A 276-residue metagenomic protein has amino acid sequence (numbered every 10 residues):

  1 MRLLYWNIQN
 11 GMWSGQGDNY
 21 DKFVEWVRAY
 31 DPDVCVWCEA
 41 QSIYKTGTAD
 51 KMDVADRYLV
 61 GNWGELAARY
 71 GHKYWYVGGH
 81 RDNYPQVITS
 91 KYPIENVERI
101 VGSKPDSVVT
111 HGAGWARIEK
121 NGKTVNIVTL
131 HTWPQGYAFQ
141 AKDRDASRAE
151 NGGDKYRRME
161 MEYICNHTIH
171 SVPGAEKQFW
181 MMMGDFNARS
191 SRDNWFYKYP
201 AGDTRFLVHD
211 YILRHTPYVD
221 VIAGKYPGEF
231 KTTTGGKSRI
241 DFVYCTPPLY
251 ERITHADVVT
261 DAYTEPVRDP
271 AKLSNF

Functional and structural regions predicted by a protein language model:
M1-W13, E98-I100, T124-A141, S147-E150: Active-site-proximal beta-strand elements of phosphoester/diester hydrolases
R2-I8, W26-A55, T89, A116 (+4 more regions): Active-site beta-strand/loop signature of hydrolases that rely on acidic residues for catalysis
G11-W13, S42-T46, R81-P85, Q135-Q140 (+4 more regions): Active-site environment of divalent metal-dependent phosphoester hydrolases
W13-D18, S42-G61, A141-R144, S191-D203: Short, flexible/disordered intra-domain loops and linkers
G15-V27: Short, acidic/polar
C38-Q135: Structured beta-strand-rich core segments of catalytic domains in phosphoester-bond hydrolases
R99-I100, H170-M181, A188-F276: Metal-dependent phosphoester-hydrolase catalytic domains
T132-E162, S190-F206: Active-site-proximal segments of metal-dependent phosphoesterases and phosphodiesterases across multiple
